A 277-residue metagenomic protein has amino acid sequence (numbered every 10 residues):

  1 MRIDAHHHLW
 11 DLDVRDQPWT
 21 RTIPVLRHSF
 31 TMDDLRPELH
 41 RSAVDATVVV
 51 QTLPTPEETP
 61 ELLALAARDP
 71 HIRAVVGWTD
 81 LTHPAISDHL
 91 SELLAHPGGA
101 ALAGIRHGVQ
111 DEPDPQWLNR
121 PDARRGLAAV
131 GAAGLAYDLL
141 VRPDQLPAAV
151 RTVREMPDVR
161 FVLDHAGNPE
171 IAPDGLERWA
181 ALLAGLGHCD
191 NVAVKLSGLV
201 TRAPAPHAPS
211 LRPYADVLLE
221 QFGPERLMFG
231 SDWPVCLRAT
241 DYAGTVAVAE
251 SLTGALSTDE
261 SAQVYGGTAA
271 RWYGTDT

Functional and structural regions predicted by a protein language model:
M1-A66, A247: An N-terminally biased module of ancient metal coordination in phosphate/nucleic-acid-related enzymes
M1-I3, L26-A46, V217, Q221-M228 (+1 more regions): Mid-to-C-terminal alpha-helical segments outside catalytic/metal-binding sites
H6, T47, L62, V75 (+7 more regions): Conserved, mostly hydrophobic/aromatic
H8, L53, Q110, G167 (+2 more regions): Catalytic metal-binding/acid-base residues of hydrolase active sites
F30-L35, E57-E58, A85-S91, L146-P147 (+2 more regions): Alpha-helical scaffolding within the catalytic cores of extracellular/periplasmic polymer-degrading hydrolases
E57-D144, R151, A193-V200: Active-site gating/metal-coordination segments in enzymes
E57-R73, P157-L163, Y214-E220, T245-L252: Short, electropositive alpha-helical surface patch
W117-M228: Catalytic pocket-lining loop regions of alpha/beta-barrel enzymes, especially the amidohydrolase/enolase/GH5 lineages
